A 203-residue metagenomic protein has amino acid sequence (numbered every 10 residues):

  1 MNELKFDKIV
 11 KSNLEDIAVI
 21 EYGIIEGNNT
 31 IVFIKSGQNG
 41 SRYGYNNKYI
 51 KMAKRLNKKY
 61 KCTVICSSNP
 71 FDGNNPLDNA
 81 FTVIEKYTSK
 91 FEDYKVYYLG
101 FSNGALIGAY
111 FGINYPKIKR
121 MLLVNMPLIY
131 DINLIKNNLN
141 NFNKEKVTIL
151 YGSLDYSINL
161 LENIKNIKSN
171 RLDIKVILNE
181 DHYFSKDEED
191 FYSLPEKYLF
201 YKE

Functional and structural regions predicted by a protein language model:
M1-G27: N-terminal cap/lid segment of alpha/beta-hydrolase-fold proteins
E15-D16, I25-K61, I65-C66: Short, surface-exposed "cap/lid" segments of acyl-processing enzymes
G37, L122-D131, G152-L154: Active-site nucleophile loop of the alpha/beta-hydrolase fold
K48, F71-F91, Y110: Alpha/beta-hydrolase active-site loop
L99-G108: Gly/Ala-rich beta-loop-alpha elbow adjacent to hydrolase catalytic centers
F142-N143, I149-Y151: Short beta-strand/loop motif that positions the catalytic acidic residue of the alpha/beta-hydrolase fold
Y156-E162: Conserved alpha/beta-hydrolase "acid-adjacent" motif
E180-D190: Catalytic histidine-centered segment of alpha/beta-hydrolase-like enzymes
